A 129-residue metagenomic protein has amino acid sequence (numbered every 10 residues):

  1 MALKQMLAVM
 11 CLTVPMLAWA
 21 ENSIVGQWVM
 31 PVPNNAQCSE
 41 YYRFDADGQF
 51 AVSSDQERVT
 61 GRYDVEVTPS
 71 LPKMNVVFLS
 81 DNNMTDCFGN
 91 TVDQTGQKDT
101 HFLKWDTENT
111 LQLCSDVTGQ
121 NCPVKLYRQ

Functional and structural regions predicted by a protein language model:
M1-L7: Bacterial N-terminal signal peptides that target proteins for export
A8-P15: Bacterial N-terminal signal peptides
L17-V29, R43: N-terminal helix-cap/turn-to-beta initiation motif at the start of protein domains
V29-D55: N-terminal targeting signals for Sec/Tat export/insertion, comprising classic cleavable signal peptides
P33-A36, S54-N109, S115-V117: Contiguous, well-ordered beta-strand patches that form the walls/edges of small beta-barrel/beta-sandwich domains
N121-R128: Short, low-complexity, Pro/Ser/Thr/Gly-rich segments in the mature regions of secreted, periplasmic
